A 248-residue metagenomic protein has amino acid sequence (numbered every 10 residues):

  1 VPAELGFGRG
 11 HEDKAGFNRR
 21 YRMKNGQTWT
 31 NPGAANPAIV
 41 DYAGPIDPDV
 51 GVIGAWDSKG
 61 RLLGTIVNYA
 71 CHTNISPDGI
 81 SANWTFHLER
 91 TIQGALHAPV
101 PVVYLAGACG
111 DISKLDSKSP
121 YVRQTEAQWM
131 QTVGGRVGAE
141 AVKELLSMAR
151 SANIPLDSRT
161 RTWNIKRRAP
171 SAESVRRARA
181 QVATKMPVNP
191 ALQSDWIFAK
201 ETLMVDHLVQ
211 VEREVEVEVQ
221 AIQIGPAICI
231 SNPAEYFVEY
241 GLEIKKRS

Functional and structural regions predicted by a protein language model:
V1-S248: Non-catalytic substrate/cofactor recognition surfaces at enzyme active-site rims
